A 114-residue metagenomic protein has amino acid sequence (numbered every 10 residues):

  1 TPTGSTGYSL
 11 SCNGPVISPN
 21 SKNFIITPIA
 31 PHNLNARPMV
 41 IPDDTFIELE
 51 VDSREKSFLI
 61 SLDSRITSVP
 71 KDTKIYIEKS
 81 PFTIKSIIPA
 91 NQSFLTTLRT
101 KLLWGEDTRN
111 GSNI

Functional and structural regions predicted by a protein language model:
T6-I114: Catalytic phosphate-donor-binding core of small-molecule kinases
